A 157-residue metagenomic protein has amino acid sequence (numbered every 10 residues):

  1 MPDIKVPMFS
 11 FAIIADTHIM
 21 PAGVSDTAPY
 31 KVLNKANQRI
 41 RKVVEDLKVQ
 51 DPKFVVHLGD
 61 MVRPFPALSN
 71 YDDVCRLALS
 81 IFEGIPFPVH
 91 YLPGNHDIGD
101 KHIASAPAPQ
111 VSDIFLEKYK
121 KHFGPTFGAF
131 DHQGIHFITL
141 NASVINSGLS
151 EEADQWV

Functional and structural regions predicted by a protein language model:
M1-L68: N-terminal active-site segment of His-dependent metallophosphoesterases
P2-D3, Y30, P66-W156: Extended active-site neighborhood of metal-dependent phosphoesterases/phosphodiesterases
